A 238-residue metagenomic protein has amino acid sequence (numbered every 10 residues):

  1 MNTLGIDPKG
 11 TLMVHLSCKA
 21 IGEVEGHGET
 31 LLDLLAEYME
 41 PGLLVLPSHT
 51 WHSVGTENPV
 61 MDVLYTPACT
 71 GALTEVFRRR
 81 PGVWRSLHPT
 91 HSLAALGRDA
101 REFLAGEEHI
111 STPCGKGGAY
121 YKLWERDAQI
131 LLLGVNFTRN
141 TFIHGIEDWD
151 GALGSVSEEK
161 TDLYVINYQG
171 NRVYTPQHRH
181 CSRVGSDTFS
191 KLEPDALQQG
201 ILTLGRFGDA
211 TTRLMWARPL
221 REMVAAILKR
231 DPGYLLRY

Functional and structural regions predicted by a protein language model:
M1-Y238: N-terminal and secondary-structure boundary signal
